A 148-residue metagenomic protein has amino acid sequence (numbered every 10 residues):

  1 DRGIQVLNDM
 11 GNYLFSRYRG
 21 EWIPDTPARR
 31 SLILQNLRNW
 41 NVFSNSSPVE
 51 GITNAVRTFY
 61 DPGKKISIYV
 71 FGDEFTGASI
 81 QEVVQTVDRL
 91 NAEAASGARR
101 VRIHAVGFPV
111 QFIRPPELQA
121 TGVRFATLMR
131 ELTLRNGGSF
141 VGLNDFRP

Functional and structural regions predicted by a protein language model:
D1, N8, L14, L37-S44 (+5 more regions): Sec/Tat-exported extracytoplasmic proteins
D1-E21, E50-N54, S67-F71, F108: Von Willebrand factor
D1-R2, G63-K65, A98-I103: Extracytoplasmic
I4, R30-L34, P48-V56, V84-D88 (+1 more regions): Extracytoplasmic/secreted envelope proteins and their assembly/folding machinery, especially bacterial periplasmic
R17-T26, V56-D61, E117-L132: A broadly tuned preference for mixed-charge, low-complexity surface segments
P24-K65, G77-A78, G107-I113: Von Willebrand factor
N39, E74-R135, V141-L143: VWA/integrin I-like adhesion module and closely mimicked acidic/polar interface patches used
